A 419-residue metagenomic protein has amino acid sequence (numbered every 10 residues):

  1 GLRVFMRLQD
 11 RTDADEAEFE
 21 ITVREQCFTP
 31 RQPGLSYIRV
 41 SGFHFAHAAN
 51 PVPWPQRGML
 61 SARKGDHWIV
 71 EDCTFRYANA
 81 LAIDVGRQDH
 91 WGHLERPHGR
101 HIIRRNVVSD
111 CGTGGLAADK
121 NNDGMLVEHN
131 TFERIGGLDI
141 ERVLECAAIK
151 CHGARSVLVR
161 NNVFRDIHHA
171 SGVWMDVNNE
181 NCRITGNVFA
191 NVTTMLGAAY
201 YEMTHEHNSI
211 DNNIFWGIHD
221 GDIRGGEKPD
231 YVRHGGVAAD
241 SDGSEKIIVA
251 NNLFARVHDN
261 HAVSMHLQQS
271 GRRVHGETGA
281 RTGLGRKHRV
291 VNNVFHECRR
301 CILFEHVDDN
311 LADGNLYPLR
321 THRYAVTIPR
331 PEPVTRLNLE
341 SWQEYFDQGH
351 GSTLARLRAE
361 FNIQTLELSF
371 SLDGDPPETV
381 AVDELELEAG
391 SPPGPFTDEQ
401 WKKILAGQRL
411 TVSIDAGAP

Functional and structural regions predicted by a protein language model:
G1-A17, T29-N50, D66-Y77, R160-N162: Parallel beta-helix/beta-solenoid
R11-L35, L253, P376-L385: Extended Gly/Ser/Thr-rich low-complexity repeat segments, especially those forming or decorating extracellular
Q26-F28, A49-R63, N79-H101, S109-P376 (+1 more regions): Glycine- and acidic/polar-rich repeat regions and solenoidal domains
A355-I363, P393-A406: Short linear loop/turn motifs
F370-K402: Active-site and glycan-interaction determinants of carbohydrate-active enzymes
A406-P419: C-terminal beta-strand-rich structural cap/linker in extracellular carbohydrate-active enzymes
